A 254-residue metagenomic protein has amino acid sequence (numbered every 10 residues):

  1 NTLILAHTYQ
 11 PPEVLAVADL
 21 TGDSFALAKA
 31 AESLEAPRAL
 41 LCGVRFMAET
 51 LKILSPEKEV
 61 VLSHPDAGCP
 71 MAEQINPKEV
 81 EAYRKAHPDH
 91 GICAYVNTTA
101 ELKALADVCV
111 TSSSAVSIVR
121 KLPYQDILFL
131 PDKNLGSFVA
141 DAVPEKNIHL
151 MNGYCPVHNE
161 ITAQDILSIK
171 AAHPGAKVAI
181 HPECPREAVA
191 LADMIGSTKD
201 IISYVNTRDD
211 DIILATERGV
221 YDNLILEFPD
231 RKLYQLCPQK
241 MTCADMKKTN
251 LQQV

Functional and structural regions predicted by a protein language model:
N1-A215, V220-Q235, Q239-V254: Active-site loop-to-helix "anion-binding N-cap" substructures in soluble metabolic enzymes
